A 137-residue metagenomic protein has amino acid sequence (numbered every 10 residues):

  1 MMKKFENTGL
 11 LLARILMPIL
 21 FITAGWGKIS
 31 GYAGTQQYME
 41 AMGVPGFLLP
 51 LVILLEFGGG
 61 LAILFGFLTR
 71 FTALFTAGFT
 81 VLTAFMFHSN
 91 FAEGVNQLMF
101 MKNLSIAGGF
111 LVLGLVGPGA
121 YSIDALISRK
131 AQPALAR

Functional and structural regions predicted by a protein language model:
M1-S30, Q37, G46-L54, G58 (+1 more regions): Extended, low-polarity transmembrane helix blocks
